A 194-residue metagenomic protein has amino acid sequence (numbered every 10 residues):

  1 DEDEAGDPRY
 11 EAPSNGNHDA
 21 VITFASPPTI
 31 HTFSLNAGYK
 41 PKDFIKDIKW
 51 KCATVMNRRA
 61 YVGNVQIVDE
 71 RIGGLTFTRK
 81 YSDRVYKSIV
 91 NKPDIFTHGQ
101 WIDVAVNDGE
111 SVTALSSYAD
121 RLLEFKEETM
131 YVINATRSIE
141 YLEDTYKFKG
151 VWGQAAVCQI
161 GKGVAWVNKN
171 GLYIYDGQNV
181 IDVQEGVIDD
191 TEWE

Functional and structural regions predicted by a protein language model:
D1-F77, Y81, Y86-Q100: Disordered, low-complexity "stalk" and linker segments at domain junctions of extracellular and cell-surface proteins
D43-W50, T54, D94-Q100, A105 (+4 more regions): Short, charged/polar micro-motifs that form catalytic or ligand-binding hotspots
R59, I67, V106-E194: Beta-sheet-dominated scaffold domains
